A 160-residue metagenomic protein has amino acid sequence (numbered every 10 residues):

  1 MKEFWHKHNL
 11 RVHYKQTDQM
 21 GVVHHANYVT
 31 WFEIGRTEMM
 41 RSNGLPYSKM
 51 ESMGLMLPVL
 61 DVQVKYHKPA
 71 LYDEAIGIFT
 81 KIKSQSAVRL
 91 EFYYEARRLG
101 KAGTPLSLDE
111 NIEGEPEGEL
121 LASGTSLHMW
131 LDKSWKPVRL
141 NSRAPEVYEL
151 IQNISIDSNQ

Functional and structural regions predicted by a protein language model:
M1-V59, W130-Q160: Hot-dog-fold acyl-thioester-processing enzymes
H8, A70-A75, K83-Q160: HotDog/MaoC-like acyl-thioester-processing domains
T17, T80, S126: Ser/Thr-centric signal marking residues that sit in or immediately flank functional binding/regulatory motifs
M39-E91: Hydrophobic beta-strand-centered segment that forms part of the acyl-chain substrate-binding groove
